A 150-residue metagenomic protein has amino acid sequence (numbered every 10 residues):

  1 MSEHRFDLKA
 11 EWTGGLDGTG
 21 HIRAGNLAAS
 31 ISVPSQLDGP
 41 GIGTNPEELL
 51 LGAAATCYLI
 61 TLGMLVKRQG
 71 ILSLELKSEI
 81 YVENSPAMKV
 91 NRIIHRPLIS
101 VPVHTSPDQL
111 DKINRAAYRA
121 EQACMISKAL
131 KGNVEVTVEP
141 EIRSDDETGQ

Functional and structural regions predicted by a protein language model:
M1-G52, I60-Q150: Extended beta-strand/beta-hairpin segments
